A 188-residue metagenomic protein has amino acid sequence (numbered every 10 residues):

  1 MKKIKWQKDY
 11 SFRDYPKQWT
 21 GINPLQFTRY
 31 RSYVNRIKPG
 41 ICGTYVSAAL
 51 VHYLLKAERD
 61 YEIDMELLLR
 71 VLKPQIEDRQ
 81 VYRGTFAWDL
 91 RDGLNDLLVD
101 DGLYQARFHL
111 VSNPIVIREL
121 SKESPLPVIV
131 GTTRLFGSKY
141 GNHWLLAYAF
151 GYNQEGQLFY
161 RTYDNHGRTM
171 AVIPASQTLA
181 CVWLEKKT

Functional and structural regions predicted by a protein language model:
M1-R83, N153-E155: Active-site-adjacent structural segments surrounding the nucleophilic cysteine of cysteine proteases and isopeptidases
I4-W6, S11, L69-T188: Conserved active-site-adjacent core of cysteine acyl-enzyme catalytic domains
